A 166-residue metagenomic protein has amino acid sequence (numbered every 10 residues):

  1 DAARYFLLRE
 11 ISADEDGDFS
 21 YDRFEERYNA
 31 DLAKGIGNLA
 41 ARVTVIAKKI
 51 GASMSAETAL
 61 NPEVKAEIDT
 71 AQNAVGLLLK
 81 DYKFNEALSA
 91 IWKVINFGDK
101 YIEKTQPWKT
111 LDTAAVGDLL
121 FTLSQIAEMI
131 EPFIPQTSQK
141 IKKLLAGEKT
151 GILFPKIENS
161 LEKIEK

Functional and structural regions predicted by a protein language model:
D1-A59, A146-L161: Catalytic adenosine-cofactor/nucleotide-binding cores of aminoacyl-tRNA synthetases and other
A2, F6, E63-A66, T70: Generic alpha-helical secondary structure signal
D18-L32, T70-A87: Extended, non-catalytic structural segments that build the interaction scaffolds of large macromolecular assemblies
G35-R42, T70, A90-K93: A non-catalytic, amphipathic alpha-helix used as a structural packing/dimerization or gating element in enzyme scaffolds
E63-A66, N73, L77, D81-K166: Basic, alpha-helical terminal appendages of large translation-related enzymes
